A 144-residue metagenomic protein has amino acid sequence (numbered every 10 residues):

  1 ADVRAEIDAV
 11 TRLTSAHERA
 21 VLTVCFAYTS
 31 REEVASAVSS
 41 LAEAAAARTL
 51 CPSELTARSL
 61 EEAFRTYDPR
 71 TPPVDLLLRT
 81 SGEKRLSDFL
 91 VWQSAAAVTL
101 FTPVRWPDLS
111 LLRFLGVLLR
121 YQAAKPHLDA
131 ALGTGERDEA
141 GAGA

Functional and structural regions predicted by a protein language model:
A1-A144: Flexible, compositionally biased loop and terminal segments
